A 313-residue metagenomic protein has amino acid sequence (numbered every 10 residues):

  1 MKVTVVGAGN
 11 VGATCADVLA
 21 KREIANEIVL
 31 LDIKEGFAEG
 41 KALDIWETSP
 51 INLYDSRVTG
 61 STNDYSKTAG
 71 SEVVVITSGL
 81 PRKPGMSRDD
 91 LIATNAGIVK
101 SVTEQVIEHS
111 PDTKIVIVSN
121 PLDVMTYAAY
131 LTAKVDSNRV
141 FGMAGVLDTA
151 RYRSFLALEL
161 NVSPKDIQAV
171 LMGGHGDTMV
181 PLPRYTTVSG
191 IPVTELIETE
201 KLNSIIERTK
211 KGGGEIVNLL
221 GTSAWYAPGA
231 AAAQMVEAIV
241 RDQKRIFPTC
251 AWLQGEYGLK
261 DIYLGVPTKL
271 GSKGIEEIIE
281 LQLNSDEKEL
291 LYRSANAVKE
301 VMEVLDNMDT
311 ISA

Functional and structural regions predicted by a protein language model:
M1-V3: Extreme N-terminal starter segment of soluble prokaryotic enzymes
A8-G9: Glycine-rich Rossmann-fold phosphate-binding loop(s) that bind the pyrophosphate of adenine dinucleotide cofactors
G12-A13: N-terminal Rossmann-fold NAD(P) dinucleotide-binding loop
I33-S71, E300-D306: Conserved N-terminal Rossmann-fold NAD(P) cofactor-binding segment
I51-T113: Rossmann-like NAD(P)-binding element
S87-R153: Rossmann-like NAD(P)(H) cofactor-binding subdomain of soluble oxidoreductases
A133-R139, D148-A313: C-terminal substrate-binding/catalytic lobe of Rossmann-fold NAD(P)-dependent dehydrogenases
